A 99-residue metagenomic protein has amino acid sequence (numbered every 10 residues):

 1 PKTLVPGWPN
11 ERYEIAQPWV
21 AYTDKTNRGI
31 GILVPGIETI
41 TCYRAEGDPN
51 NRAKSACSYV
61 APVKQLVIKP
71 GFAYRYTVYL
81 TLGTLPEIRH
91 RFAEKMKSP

Functional and structural regions predicted by a protein language model:
P1-T3: Acidic (Asp/Glu-rich), glycine- and aromatic
G7-P99: Beta-strand-rich recognition/accessory modules
